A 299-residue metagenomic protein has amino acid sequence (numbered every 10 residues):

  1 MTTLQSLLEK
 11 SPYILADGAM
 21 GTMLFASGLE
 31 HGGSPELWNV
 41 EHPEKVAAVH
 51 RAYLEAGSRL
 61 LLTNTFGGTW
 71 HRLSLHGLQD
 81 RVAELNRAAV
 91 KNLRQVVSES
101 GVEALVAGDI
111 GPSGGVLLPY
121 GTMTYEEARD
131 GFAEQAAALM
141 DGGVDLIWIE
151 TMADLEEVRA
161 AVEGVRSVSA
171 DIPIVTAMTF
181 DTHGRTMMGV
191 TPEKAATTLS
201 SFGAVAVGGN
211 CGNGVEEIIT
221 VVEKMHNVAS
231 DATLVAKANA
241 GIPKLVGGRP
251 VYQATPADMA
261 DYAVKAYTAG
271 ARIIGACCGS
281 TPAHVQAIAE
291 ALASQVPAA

Functional and structural regions predicted by a protein language model:
M1-A299: Domain-level signal for soluble alpha/beta catalytic cores
